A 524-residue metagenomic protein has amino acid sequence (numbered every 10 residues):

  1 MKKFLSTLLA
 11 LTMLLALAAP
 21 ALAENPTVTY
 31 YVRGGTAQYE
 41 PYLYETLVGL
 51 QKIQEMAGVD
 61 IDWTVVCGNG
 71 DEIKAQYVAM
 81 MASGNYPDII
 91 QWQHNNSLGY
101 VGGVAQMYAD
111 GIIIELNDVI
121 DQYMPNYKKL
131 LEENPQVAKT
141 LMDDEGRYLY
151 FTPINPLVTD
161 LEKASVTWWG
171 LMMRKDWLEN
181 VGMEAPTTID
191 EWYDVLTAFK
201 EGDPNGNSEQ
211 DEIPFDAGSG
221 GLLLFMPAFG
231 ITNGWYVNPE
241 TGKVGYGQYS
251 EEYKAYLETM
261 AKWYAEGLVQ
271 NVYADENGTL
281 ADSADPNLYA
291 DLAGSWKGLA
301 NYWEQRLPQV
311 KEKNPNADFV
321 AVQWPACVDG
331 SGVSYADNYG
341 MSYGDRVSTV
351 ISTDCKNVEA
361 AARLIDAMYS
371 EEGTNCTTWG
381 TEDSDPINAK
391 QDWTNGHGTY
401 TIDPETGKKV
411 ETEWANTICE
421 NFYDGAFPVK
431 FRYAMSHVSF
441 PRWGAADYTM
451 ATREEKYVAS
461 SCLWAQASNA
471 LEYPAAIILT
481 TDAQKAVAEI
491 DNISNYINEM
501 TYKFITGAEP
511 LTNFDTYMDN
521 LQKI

Functional and structural regions predicted by a protein language model:
F4-L22: Sec-dependent N-terminal signal peptides of Gram-positive bacterial secreted proteins and lipoproteins
A21-E191, F229, G234-Y236, V244-Q248 (+1 more regions): Conserved N-terminal structural module of periplasmic/extracytoplasmic solute-binding proteins
E24-T29, A57-D62, S83-D88, D110-I114 (+6 more regions): Loop/turn elements at helix/coil->beta-strand transitions in domains of secreted/extracellular proteins
G34-G49, L157-M172, E179-A185, G218-V269 (+1 more regions): Extracytoplasmic/periplasmic substrate-binding proteins
G111-T140, V195-K200, S208-Y236, Y289 (+1 more regions): Carboxylate/His-rich catalytic cores and anion/metal-binding grooves
I114-E133, D176, E184, G234-E251 (+2 more regions): Short, solvent-exposed loop/beta-turn-alpha elements that line the ligand-binding surface or hinge of extracytoplasmic
N117, E145-Y148, T152-G221, N238-N287 (+4 more regions): Helix-loop-helix "hinge/cap" segment bordering the ligand-binding cleft or interdomain interface
A367, E371-Y502, A508: Conserved small-residue motifs centered on glycine
